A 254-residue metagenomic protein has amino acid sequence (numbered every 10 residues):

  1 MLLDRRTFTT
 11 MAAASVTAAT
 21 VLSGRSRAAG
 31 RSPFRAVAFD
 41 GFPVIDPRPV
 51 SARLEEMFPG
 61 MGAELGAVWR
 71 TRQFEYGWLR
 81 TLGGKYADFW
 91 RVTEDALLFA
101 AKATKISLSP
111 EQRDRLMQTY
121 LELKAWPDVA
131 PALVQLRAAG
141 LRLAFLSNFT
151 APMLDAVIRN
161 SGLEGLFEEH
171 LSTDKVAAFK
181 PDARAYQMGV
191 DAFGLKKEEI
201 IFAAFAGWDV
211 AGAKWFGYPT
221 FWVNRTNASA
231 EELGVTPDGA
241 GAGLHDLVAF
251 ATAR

Functional and structural regions predicted by a protein language model:
M1-V16: N-terminal secretory signal peptides and thylakoid transit peptides that target proteins across membranes
L3, T7, F39, V134 (+3 more regions): Asp-based, Mg2+/Mn2+-dependent phosphohydrolase catalytic module
G24-A28: Boundary at the C-terminal end of the N-terminal hydrophobic targeting segment
G30-T71: Active-site neighborhood of HAD-like aspartate-dependent phosphohydrolases
R31, A139-L141, F193-K196: Glycine-rich phosphate-binding loop signature in dinucleotide/nucleotide-binding domains
S51, G66, R70, W90 (+2 more regions): An amphipathic alpha-helix signature
G77-D114: A metal-dependent, Asp-based hydrolase signature
W90-R91, L108-A144, D155: Short, acidic loop-to-helix structural element flanking the phosphoryl-transfer center in phosphate-processing enzymes
